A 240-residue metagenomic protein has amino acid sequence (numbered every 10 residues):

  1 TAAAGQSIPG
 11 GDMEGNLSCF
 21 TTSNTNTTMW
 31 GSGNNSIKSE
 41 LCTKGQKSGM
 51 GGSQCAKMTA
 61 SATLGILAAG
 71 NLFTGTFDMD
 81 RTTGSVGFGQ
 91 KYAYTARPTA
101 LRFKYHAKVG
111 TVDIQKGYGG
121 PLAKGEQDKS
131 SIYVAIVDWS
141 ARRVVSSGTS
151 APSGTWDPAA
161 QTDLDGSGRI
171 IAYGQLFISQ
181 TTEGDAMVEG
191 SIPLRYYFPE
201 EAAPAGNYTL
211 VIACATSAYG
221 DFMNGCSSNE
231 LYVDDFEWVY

Functional and structural regions predicted by a protein language model:
T1-R102, G125-V239: Aromatic (Trp/Tyr/Phe) and Gly/Pro-enriched flexible surface segments
R97-V109, G119-G120: A short beta-strand element within beta-rich, extracytoplasmic domains of secreted/secretory-pathway proteins
A107-I114, L122-Q127, A141-R143: Extended, low-complexity, turn-rich repeat/linker tracts enriched in Gly/Pro/Ser/Thr and Asp/Glu that occur
I114-G119, G148-S150: Generic preference for flexible, low-structure residues
